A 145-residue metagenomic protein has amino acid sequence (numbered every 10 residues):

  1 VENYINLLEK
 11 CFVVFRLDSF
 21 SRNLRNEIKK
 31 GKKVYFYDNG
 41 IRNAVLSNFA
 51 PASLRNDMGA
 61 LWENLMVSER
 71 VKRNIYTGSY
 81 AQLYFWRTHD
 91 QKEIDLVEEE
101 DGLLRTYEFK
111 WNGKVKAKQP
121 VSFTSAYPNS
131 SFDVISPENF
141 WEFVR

Functional and structural regions predicted by a protein language model:
V1-L103: Accessory nucleic acid-recognition modules appended to NTPase machines
Y76, T106, F140-V144: Generic hydrophobic, helix-prone segments enriched in Leu/Val/Ile
L103-R105, S131: Structural motif
R105-W111: Terminal-proximal interaction/regulatory segments of ATP-powered molecular machines
W111-R145: Catalytic cores of nucleic-acid endonucleases
